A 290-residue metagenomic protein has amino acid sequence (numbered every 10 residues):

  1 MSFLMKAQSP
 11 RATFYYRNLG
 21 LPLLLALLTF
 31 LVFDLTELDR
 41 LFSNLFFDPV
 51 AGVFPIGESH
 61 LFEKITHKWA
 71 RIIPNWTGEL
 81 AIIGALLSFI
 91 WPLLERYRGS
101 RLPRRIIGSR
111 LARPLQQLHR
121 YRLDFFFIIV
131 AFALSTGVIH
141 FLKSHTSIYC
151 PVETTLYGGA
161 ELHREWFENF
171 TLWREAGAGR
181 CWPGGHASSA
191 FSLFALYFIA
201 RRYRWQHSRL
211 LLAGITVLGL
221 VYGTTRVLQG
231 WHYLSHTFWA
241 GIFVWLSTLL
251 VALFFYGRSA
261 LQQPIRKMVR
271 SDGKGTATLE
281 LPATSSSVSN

Functional and structural regions predicted by a protein language model:
M1-F14, W91-L123, Q262-T284: Membrane-interfacial, low-structure loops and terminal tails that flank and connect transmembrane helices in multi-pass
F3-G108, T146: N-terminal transmembrane-helix/juxtamembrane module of multi-pass inner/ER membrane proteins
S9-P10, F14-R17, R164-A283: Membrane-embedded catalytic cores of phosphoryl/pyrophosphoryl-handling enzymes
L31-V32, L134, L196, L220: Hydrophobic residues within the alpha-helical transmembrane core of Major Facilitator Superfamily
F33, S43, F47, L87 (+8 more regions): Membrane-water interface at transmembrane helix exits
R98-H145, S208-L212: Interfacial segments of alpha-helical transmembrane regions
S147-E175: Membrane-interface interhelical connector segments
